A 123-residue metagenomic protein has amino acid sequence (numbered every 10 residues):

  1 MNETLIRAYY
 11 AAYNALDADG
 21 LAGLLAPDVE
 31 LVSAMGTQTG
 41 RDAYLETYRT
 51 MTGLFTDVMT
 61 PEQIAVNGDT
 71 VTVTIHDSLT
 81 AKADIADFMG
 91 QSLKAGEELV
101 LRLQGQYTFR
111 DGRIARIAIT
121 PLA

Functional and structural regions predicted by a protein language model:
M1, R49-A123: A beta-strand edge to alpha-helix "cap/lid" segment located at domain peripheries
M1-L16: Short, aromatic-enriched amphipathic alpha-helices that serve as compact interaction elements
L5, D17-D28, V32: Short, well-ordered alpha-helical segments enriched in acidic and aromatic residues
Y9, G20-L21, V29, G40 (+4 more regions): Hydrophobic pocket/interface hotspot
Y10, S33-G36, Q63-A65: Structured beta->alpha junctions
A12, G20, L54: Short alpha-helical functional segments enriched in proximate histidine and acidic residues
A15-L16, G23, T37, A43 (+1 more regions): Short, flexible segments with low predicted structural confidence
D28-T39, M51-L54: A short gly/proline-enriched turn/hairpin at secondary-structure junctions
